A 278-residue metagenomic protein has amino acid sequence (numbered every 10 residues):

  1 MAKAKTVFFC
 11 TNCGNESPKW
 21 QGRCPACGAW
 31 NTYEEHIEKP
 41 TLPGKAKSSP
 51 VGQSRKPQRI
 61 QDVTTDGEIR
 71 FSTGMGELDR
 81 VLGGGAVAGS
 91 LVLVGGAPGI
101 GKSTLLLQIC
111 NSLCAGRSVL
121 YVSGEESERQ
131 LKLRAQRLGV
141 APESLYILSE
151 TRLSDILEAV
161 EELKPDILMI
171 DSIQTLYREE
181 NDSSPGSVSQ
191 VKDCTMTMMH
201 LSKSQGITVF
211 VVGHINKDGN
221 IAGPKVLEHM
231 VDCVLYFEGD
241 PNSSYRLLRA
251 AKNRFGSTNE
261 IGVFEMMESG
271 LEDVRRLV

Functional and structural regions predicted by a protein language model:
A4-T6, W20: Short metal-coordination and nucleic-acid-contact micro-motifs, chiefly zinc-binding Cys/His arrays
T6, P25-A29, Y33, I37-T64 (+4 more regions): Conserved P-loop NTPase
T11-N12, R23-A26: Short, cysteine/histidine-rich loop/knuckle motifs that typically chelate Zn2+
S48-L138, L157: The Walker A/P-loop phosphate-binding site
G67-E68, P142-E150, R178-K192: Flexible beta-alpha connector loops of hexameric P-loop NTPases
M75, A135-E162: Short glycine-rich substrate-engagement loop in P-loop NTPases that contacts/grips substrate
S118, S144, K164-I167, Q205-F210: Loop/turn-to-beta-strand initiation segments
S189-F210, H214, M230-P241: Substrate-engagement module of ASCE P-loop NTPases
